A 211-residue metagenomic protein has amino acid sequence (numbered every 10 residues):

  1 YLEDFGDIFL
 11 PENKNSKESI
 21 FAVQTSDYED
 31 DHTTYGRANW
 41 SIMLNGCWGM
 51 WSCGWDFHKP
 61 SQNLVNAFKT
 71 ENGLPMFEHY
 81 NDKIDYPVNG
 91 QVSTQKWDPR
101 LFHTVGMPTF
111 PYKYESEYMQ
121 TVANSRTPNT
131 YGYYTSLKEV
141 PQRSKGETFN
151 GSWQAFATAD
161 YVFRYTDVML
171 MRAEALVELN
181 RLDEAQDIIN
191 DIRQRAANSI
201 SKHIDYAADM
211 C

Functional and structural regions predicted by a protein language model:
Y1-N39, L74-C211: Acidic/polar-rich alpha-helix caps and helix-coil junctions
R37-A67, A123-G132: Short, cationic low-complexity segments
T70: Active-site-adjacent helix-turn-beta-strand microarchitecture at beta-sheet edges that either contains or buttresses
